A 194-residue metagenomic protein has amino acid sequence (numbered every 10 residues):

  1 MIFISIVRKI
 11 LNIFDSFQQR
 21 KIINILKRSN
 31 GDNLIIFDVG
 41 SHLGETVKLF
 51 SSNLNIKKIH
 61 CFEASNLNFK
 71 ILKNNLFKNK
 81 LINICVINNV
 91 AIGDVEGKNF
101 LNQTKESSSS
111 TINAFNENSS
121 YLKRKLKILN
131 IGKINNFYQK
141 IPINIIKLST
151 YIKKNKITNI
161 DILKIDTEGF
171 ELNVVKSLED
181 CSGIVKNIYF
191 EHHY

Functional and structural regions predicted by a protein language model:
M1-Y194: Phosphate/nucleotide-binding beta-alpha loop and adjacent structural elements of enzyme active sites
